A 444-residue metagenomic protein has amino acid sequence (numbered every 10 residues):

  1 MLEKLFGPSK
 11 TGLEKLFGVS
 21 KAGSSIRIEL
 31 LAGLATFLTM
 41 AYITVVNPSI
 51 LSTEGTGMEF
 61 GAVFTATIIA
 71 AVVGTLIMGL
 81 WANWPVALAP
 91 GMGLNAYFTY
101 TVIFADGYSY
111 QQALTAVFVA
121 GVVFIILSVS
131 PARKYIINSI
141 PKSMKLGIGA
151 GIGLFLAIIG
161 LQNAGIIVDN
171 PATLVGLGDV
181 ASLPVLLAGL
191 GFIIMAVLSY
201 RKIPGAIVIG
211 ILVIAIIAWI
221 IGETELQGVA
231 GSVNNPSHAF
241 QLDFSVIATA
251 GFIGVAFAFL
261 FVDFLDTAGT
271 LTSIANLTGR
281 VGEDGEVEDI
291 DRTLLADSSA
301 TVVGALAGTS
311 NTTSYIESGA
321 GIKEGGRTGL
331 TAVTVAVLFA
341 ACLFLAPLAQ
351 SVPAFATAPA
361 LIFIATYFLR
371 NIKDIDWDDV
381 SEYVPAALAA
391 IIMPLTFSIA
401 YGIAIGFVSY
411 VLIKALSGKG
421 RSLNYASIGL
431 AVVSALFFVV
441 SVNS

Functional and structural regions predicted by a protein language model:
M1-F64, V175-D179, V208-D291, S434-L436: Helix-loop-helix hairpins and the membrane-proximal interhelical loops of multi-pass alpha-helical transport proteins
P8-N47, A70, G91-Y100, F104-G149 (+1 more regions): Helix-loop-helix junctions within the multi-pass membrane cores of secondary transporters/permeases
L30, I50, I136, G205 (+3 more regions): Residue-level signature of catalytic and energy-coupling elements of molecular machines, predominantly ATP/GTP-dependent
L34-A41, L76, L80, L161 (+3 more regions): Hydrophobic/aromatic residues within the transmembrane alpha-helices of Major Facilitator Superfamily
S49-A62, T101-Q112, F252-I253, P353 (+1 more regions): Helix-coil boundary and interhelical linker segments in multi-pass alpha-helical membrane proteins
A70-M92: Juxtamembrane transmembrane-helix boundary signature
D106-V213, I217-I220, T224, V333-S444: Membrane-embedded alpha-helical modules
